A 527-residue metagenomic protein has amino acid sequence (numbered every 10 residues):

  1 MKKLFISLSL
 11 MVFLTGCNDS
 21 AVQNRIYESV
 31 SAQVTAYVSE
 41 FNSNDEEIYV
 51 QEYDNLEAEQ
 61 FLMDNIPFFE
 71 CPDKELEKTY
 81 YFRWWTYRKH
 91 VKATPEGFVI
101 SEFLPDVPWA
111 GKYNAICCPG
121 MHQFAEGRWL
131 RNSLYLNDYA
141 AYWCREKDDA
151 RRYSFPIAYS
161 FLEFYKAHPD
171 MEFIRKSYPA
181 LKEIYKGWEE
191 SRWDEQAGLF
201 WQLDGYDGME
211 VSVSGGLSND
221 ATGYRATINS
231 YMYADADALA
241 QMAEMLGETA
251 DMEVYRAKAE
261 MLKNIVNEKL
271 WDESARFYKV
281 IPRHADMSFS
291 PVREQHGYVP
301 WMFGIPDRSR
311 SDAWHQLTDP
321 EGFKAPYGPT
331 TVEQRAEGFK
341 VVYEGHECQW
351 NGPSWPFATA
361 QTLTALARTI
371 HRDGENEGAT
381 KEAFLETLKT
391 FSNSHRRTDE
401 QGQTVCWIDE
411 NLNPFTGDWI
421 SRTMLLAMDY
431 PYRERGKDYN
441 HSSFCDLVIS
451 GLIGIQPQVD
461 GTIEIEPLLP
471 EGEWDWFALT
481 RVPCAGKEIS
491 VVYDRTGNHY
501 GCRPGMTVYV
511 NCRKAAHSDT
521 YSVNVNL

Functional and structural regions predicted by a protein language model:
M1-L4: Positively charged n-region of N-terminal signal peptides that target proteins for export
T15-G16: C-terminal motif of bacterial Sec signal peptides marking the signal peptidase cleavage site
A21-G111, M171-F173, K182-G187, A243-M245 (+3 more regions): Acidic/polar, glycine-enriched structural segments that form the non-catalytic walls/loops of the carbohydrate-binding
I26-V50, E57-Q60, K147-F155, E189-A257 (+5 more regions): The feature captures the catalytic groove of carbohydrate-active enzymes
L62-K74, Y113, M121-R131, I157-F173 (+4 more regions): Well-ordered alpha-helical scaffold segments within catalytic/enzyme domains
K74-Y113, R128-C144, E190-Y224, N264-S354 (+1 more regions): Extended glycan-interaction surfaces of carbohydrate-active proteins
I157, L246-V280, D312-K487: Non-catalytic carbohydrate-binding regions of carbohydrate-active enzymes
D475-L527: C-terminal beta-sandwich/jelly-roll accessory domains of carbohydrate-active enzymes
